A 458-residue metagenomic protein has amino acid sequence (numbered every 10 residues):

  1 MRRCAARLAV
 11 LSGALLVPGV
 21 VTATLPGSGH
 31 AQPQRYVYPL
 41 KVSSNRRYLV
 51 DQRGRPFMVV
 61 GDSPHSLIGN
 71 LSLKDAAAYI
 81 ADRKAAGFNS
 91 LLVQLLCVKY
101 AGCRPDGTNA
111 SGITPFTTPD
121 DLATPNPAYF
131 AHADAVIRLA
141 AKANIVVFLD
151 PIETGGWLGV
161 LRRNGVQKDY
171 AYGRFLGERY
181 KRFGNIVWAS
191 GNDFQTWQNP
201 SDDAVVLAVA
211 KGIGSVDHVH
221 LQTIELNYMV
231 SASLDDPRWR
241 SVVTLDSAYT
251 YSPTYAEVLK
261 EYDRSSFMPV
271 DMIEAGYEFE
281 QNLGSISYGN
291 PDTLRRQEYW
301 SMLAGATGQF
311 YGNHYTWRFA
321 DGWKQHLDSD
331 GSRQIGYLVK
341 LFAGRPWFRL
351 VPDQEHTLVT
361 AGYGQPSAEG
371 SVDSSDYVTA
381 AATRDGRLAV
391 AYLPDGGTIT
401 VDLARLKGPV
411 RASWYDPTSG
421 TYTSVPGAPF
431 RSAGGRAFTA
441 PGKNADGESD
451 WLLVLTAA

Functional and structural regions predicted by a protein language model:
M1-S12: Bacterial N-terminal signal peptides that target proteins for export
P18-Q34: C-terminal region of N-terminal signal peptides and the immediate post-cleavage residues of exported proteins
Y38-V42: Carboxylate-rich, divalent-cation-coordinating active-site regions
S43-E257: Active-site mouth of glycoside hydrolases
R162, W197-A204, N282-P291, D321-K324: Short, flexible/disordered intra-domain loops and linkers
R240-A320: Catalytic-core region of carbohydrate-active enzymes that cleave or remodel glycosidic bonds
E278-E280, D292-P429, A440-A458: Aromatic- and carboxylate-lined catalytic core of secreted/periplasmic carbohydrate-active enzymes
